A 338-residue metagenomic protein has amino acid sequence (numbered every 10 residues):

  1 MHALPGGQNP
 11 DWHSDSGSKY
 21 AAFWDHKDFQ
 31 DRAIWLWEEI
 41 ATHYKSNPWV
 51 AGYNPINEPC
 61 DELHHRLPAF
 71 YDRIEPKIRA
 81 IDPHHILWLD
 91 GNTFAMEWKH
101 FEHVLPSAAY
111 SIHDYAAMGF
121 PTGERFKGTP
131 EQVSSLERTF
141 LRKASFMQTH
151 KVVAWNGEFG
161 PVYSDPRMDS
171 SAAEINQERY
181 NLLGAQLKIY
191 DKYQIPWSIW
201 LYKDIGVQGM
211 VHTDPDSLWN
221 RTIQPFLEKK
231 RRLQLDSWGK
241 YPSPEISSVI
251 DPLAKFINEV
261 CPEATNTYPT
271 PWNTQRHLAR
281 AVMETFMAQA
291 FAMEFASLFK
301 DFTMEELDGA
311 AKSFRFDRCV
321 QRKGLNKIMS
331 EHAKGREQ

Functional and structural regions predicted by a protein language model:
M1-I86, G91-W98, T303, R322-G324: Active-site mouth of glycoside hydrolases
L4-G6, V162, I205: Positions that flank functional sites
G7-K27, E124-R125, S164-A172, H212-D216: Surface-exposed, active-site-proximal loop segments in enzymatic domains
A33-I40, E137-K143, Y180-L187: Short, acidic/polar
H43, K77, S145-F146, A185-I189: Alpha-helical scaffold elements within enzyme catalytic domains, especially in hydrolases
P59-H64, M168-N176: Active-site rim elements
H64-P166, I195: Glycoside hydrolase catalytic-domain groove-lining segments
S171-Q338: Aromatic-rich peripheral "rim/lid" segments of glycoside hydrolase catalytic domains that contact and position glycan
